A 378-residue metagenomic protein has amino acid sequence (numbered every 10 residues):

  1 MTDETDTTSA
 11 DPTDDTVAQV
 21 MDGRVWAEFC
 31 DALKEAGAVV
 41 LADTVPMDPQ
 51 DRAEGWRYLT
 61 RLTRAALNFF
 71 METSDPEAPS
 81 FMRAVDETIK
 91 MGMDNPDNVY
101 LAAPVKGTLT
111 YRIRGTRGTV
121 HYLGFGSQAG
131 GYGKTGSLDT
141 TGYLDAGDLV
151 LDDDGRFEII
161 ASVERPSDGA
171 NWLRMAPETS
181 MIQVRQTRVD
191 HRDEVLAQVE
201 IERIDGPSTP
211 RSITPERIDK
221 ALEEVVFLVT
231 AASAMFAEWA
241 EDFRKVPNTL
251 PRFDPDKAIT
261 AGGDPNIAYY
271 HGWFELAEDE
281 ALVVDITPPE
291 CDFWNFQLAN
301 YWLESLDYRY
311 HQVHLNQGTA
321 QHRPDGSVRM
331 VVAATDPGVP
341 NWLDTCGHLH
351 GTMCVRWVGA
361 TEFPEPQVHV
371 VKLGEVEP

Functional and structural regions predicted by a protein language model:
T2-P378: A compositional/structural signature for long, glycine/proline-rich flexible linkers and loops on extracytoplasmic
